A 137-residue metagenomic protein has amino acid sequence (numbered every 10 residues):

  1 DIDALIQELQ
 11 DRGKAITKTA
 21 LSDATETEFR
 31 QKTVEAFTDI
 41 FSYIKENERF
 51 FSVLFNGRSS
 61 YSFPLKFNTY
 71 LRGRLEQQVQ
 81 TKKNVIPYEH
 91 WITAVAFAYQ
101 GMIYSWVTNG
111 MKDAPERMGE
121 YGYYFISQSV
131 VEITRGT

Functional and structural regions predicted by a protein language model:
D1-Q7, D11: HTH DNA-binding helix-turn interface
L9-A20, N47, Y70-Q78, S129 (+1 more regions): A short secondary-structure junction motif
L9-G13, T33-A36, F63, F67 (+3 more regions): Hydrophobic/aromatic residues within well-ordered alpha-helical segments
K18-R49: Hydrophobic alpha-helical connector segments
F41, N68, R72, G119-S127: Hydrophobic core segments within long, regular secondary-structure runs in both alpha- and beta-rich folds
S52-L54, P115: Short, hydrophobic secondary-structure boundary micro-motifs
R58-K82, I86-F97, V131: Amphipathic alpha-helical packing segments from all-alpha helical-bundle domains
I86-N109, D113-S129: Hydrophobic alpha-helical segments that form the core of small-molecule binding pockets and/or dimer interfaces
